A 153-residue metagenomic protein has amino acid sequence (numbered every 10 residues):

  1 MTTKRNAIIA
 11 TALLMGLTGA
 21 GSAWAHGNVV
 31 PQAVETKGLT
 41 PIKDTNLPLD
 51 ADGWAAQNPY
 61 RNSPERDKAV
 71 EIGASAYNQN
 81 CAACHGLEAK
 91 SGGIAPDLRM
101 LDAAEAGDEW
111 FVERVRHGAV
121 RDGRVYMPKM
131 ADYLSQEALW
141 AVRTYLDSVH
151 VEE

Functional and structural regions predicted by a protein language model:
M1-T3, V70, A74, W140: Short alpha-helical segments used as structural interaction elements across diverse proteins
T2-I8, A12-K68, Y145-E153: Post-cleavage N-terminal segment of exported redox proteins
G19, E88, D102-E105: Residues at alpha-helix boundaries and short interhelical turns
G27-A33, R99-V151: Extracytoplasmic electron-transfer domains, predominantly the class I c-type cytochrome c fold
D50-A55, R66-E88, W110-H117: Sequence/structural segment immediately N-terminal to covalent heme-attachment motifs in c-type and related
A89-G92, G123: Short amphipathic alpha-helical interaction/hinge segments
G93-L98: Short cysteine/histidine-rich zinc-coordinating motifs and their immediately flanking basic loops
